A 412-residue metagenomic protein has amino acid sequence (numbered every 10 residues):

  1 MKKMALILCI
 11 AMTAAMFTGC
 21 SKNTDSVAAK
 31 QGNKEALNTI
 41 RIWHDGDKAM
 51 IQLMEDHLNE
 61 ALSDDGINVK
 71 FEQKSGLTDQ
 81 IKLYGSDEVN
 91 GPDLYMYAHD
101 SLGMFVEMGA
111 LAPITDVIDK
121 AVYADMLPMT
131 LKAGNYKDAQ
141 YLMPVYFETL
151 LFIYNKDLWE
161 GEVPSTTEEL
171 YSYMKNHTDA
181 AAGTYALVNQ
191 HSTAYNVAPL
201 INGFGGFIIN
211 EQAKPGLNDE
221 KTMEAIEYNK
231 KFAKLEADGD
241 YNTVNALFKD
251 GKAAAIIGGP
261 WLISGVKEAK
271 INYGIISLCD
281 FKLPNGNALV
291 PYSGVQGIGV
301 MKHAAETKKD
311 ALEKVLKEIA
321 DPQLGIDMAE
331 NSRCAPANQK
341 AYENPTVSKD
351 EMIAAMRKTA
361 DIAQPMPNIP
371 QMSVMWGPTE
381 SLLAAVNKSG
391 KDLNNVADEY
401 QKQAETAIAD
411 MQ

Functional and structural regions predicted by a protein language model:
A5-C9, A14, C20-G103, K282-N285 (+4 more regions): Conserved N-terminal structural module of periplasmic/extracytoplasmic solute-binding proteins
H57, A61-M126, D157, E162-S165 (+5 more regions): Extracytoplasmic "Venus flytrap"/periplasmic binding protein-like
K82-L83, N90-D93, K120-D157, Y185-A186 (+2 more regions): A structural signal for short loop-to-beta-strand junctions that line the ligand-binding cleft of periplasmic/secreted
Y95, E227, F232-K308: Extracytoplasmic/periplasmic substrate-binding proteins
H99-L150, E169-Y171, D179, N272-C279 (+2 more regions): Hinge/lid segment of periplasmic solute-binding proteins
A139-V145, L150, E169-P215, A253-A255: Extracytoplasmic/periplasmic solute-binding protein
M174, Q212-Y241: Glycine-centered hinge/linker elements that transmit conformational signals in sensory and ligand-binding systems
A329-A385, A409-D410: Long, aromatic- and glycine/proline-rich binding clefts that accommodate carbohydrate-like moieties
